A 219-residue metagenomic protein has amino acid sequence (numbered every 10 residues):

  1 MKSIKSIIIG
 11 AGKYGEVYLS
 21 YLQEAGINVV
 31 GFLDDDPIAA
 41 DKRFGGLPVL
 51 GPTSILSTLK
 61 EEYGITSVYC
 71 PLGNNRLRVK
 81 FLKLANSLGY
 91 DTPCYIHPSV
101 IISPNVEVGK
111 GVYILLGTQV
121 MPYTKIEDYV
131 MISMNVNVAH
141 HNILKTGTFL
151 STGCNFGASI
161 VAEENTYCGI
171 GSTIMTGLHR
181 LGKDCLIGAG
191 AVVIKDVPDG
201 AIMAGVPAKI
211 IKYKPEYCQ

Functional and structural regions predicted by a protein language model:
M1-K5, K214-Q219: Short, Lys/Arg-enriched, disordered terminal segments
K2-T66: A solvent-exposed beta-alpha-beta segment
G10, Y69-G73, P122, A158: Small/polar loops that bind or transfer phosphate-bearing groups
Y14, G73-N75, K209: Short glycine-rich anion-binding loops that position phosphate/pyrophosphate groups of nucleotides and phosphorylated
L19-Y21, G45, K80-L84, I126-E127 (+2 more regions): Short amphipathic alpha-helical segments
S20, S57-E61, K80-S87, K110 (+4 more regions): Replace "anionic and nucleotidyl ligands
A40-I101: Phosphate-bearing ligand-interacting subdomains that bind or position ATP/ADP/UDP/GDP/NAD(P) or nucleotide-linked
C94-A204, A208-I211: Structural signal for interior beta-strand "rungs" in well-ordered beta-sheet cores of soluble enzyme domains
